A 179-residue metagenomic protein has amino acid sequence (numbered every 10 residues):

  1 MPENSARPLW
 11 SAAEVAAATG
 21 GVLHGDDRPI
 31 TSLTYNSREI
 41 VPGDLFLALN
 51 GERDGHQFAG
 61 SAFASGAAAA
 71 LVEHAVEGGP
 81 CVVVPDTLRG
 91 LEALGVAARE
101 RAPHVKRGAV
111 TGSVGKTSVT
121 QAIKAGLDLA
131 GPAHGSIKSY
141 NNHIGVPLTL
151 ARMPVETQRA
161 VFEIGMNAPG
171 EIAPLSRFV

Functional and structural regions predicted by a protein language model:
M1-A93, A97: N-terminal leader/targeting and accessory segments in enzymes
G90-V179: Phosphate-binding loop of NTP-binding sites
